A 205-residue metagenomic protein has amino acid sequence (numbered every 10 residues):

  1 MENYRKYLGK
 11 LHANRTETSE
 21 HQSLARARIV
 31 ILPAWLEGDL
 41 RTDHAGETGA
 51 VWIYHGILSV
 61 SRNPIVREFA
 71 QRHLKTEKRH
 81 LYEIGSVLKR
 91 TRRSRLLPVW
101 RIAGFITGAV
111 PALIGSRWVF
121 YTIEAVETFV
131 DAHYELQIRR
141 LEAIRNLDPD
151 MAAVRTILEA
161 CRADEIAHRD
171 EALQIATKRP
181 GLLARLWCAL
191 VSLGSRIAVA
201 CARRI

Functional and structural regions predicted by a protein language model:
M1-I205: Non-heme di-metal
